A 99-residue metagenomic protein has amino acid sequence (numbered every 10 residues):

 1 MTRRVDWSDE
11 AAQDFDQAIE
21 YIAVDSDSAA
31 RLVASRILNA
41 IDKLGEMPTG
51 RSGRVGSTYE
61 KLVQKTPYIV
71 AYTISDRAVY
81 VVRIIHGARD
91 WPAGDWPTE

Functional and structural regions predicted by a protein language model:
M1-A34: Arg/Lys-rich, positively charged N-terminal/basic patches that mediate binding to nucleic acids
R31-L32, S52-R54, A93-G94: Short, hydrophobic secondary-structure boundary micro-motifs
I41-G45: Short proline/glycine- and basic residue-enriched helix-capping loop/turn segments at helix->loop/beta transitions
E46-Y80: Basic/aromatic recognition patch in beta-strand/loop cores that engages polyanionic ligands
I69, T73-E99: Enriched for short, Lys/Arg-rich terminal
